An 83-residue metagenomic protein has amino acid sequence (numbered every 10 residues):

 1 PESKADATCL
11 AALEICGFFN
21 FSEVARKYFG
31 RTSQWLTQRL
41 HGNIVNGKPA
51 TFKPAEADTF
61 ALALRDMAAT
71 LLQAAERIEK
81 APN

Functional and structural regions predicted by a protein language model:
E2-G17: Short, amphipathic alpha-helical "recognition" segments used to contact nucleic acids or chromatin
A11-I15, R26, A50: Short, charged/polar micro-motifs that form catalytic or ligand-binding hotspots
N20-Y28: Short alpha-helical "recognition helix" segments of helix-turn-helix
T32-K53: Recognition helix of helix-turn-helix/homeodomain-like DNA-binding domains that insert into the DNA major groove
I44, L71-N83: Short, charged recognition helix plus adjacent turn of helix-turn-helix-like nucleic-acid-binding domains
A50-Q73: DNA major-groove recognition helix of helix-turn-helix/homeodomain DNA-binding modules
